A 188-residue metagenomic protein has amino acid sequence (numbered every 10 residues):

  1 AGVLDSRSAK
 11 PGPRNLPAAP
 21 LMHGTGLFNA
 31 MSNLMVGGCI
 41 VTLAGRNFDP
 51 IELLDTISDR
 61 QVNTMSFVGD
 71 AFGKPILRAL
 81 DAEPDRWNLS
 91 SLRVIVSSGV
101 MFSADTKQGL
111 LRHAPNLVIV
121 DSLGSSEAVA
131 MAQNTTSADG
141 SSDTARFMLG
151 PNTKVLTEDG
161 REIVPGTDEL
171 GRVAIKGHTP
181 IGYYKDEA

Functional and structural regions predicted by a protein language model:
A1-G12, P115-N116, S141-T144, G160-R161: Short, flexible, glycine-rich and Lys/Arg-enriched loop motifs at helix boundaries that contact anionic partners
A1-P17, M22-T64, A79: Conserved AMP-binding/adenylation subdomain of ANL enzymes
M35, V62-F67, L77-S142, M148-K154 (+1 more regions): Gly/Ser/Thr-rich phosphate-binding loop
N47, G69-D70, V100, A104 (+1 more regions): Alpha-helix N-cap/helix-start capping motif
P50-I51, A104, I163, Y184: Structural motif corresponding to alpha-helix initiation and N-cap regions
K154-K176: Conserved beta-loop-beta connector loops within the AMP-binding
T179-A188: Conserved ANL (AMP-binding/adenylate-forming) active-site segment centered on the GW(Y/F)…HTG consensus within
